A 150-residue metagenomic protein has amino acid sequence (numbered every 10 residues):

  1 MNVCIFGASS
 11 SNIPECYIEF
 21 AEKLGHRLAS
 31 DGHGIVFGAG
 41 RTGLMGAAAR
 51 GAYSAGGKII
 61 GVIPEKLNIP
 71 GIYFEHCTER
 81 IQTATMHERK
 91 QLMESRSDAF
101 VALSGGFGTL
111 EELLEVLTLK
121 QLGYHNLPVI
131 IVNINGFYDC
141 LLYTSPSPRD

Functional and structural regions predicted by a protein language model:
M1-K58: Glycine-rich beta-alpha loop segments
F37-M86: Glycine-rich, small/polar surface segments that engage phosphate groups of diverse ligands
A47-G51, E111-L122: Short Gly/Thr/Asp-enriched flexible loops that form oxyanion-binding sites at enzyme active sites
I63, L117-L141: Short, acidic/small-residue loops that bind anionic groups at enzyme active sites
F74, M93-E94: A short, aliphatic-rich alpha-helical micro-motif
S97: An anion/phosphate-binding loop that grips the pyrophosphate of nucleotide cofactors and donors
F100: Hydrophobic acceptor-binding patch used for acceptor engagement in glycosyltransferases
Y143-D150: Conserved small/polar residues in nucleotide/adenosyl-binding loops
